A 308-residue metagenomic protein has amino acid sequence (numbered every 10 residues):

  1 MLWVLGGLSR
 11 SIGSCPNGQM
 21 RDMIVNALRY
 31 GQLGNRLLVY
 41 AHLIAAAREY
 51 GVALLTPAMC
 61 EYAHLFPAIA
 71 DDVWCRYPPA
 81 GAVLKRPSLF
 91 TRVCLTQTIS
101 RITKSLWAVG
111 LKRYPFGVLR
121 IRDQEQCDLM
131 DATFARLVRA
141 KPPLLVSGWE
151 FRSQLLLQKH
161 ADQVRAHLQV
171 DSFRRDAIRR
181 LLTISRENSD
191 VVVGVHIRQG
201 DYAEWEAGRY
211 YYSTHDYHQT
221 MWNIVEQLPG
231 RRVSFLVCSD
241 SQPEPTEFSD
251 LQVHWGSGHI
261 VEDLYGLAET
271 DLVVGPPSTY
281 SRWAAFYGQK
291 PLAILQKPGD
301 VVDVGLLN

Functional and structural regions predicted by a protein language model:
R21-V25: Extreme N-terminal starter segment of soluble prokaryotic enzymes
L28-L38: A short, glycine/small-residue-rich beta-strand->loop->alpha-helix junction that serves as a flexible
L33, H218, V225-I294, G299-V304: Donor-binding and catalytic core of enzymes assembling or modifying cell-surface/extracellular glycoconjugates
V39-A46: Short amphipathic alpha-helix
V52-Y62: A short beta-strand-loop structural module common to alpha/beta enzyme folds
H64-Q227, R231-R232: Secretory-pathway luminal glycosyltransferase catalytic domains
